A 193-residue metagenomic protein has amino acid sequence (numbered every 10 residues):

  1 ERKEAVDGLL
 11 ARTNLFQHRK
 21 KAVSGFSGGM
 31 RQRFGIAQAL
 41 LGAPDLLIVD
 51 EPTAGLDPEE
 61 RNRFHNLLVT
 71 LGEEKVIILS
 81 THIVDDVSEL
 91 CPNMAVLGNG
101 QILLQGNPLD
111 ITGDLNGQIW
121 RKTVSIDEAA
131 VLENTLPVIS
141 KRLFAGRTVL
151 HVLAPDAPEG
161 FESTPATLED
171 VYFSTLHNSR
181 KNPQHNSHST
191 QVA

Functional and structural regions predicted by a protein language model:
E1-G98, L104: ABC transporter nucleotide-binding domains
K3, D7-L10, N62, T112 (+2 more regions): Generic structural signal for individual residues within well-ordered alpha-helical segments across diverse proteins
A11, L15, E73, G117-W120 (+2 more regions): Residue-level marker of structural boundaries
A22, S27, N107, A166-L168 (+1 more regions): Secondary-structure junction/capping motif
F26, F64, W120, Y172-F173: Aromatic side chains
Q32, M94-A95, Q101, W120-R121 (+5 more regions): General N-terminal targeting signals
F64-H151: ABC transporter nucleotide-binding domain
I139-A193: C-terminal coupling/interaction segments
